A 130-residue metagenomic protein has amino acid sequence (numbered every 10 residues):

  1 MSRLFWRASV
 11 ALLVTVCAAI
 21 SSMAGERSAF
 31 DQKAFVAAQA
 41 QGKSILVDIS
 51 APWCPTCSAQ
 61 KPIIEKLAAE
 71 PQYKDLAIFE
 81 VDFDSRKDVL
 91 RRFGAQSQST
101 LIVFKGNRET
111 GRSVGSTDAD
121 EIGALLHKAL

Functional and structural regions predicted by a protein language model:
M1-V10: Bacterial N-terminal signal peptides that target proteins for export
S9-A19: Bacterial N-terminal signal peptides
R27-K43: A short beta-strand-turn-helix
A40-P52: Short active-site neighborhood of thiol/selenol oxidoreductases, capturing the structured segment around
S44, F93-I102: Structural micro-motif
I49, A68, Y73-K87: Thiol-based oxidoreductase modules, predominantly thioredoxin-like and allied folds used for disulfide exchange
S58-Q72: Typically the conserved alpha-helix immediately C-terminal to a functionally engaged Cys/Sec in thioredoxin-like
V103-L130: Non-catalytic, surface beta->alpha helical segment in thiol-disulfide oxidoreductase systems
